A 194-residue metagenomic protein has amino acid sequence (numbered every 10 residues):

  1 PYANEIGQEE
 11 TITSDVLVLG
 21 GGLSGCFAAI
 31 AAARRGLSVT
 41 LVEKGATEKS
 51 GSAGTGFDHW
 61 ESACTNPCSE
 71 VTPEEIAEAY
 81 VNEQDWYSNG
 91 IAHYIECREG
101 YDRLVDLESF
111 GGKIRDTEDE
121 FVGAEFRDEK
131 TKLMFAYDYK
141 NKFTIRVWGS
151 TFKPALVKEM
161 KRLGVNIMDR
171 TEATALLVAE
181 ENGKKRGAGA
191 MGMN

Functional and structural regions predicted by a protein language model:
P1-V16: Extreme N-terminal leader/targeting segments of oxidoreductases
A3-E5, K44-G187, M191-M193: Conserved N-terminal/central alpha/beta ligand/cofactor-binding core
I6-Q8, A29-A31, L163: Generic marker of residues within folded, mature protein domains
V16-L41: N-terminal Rossmann-like FAD-binding beta1-loop-alpha1 element of flavoenzymes
